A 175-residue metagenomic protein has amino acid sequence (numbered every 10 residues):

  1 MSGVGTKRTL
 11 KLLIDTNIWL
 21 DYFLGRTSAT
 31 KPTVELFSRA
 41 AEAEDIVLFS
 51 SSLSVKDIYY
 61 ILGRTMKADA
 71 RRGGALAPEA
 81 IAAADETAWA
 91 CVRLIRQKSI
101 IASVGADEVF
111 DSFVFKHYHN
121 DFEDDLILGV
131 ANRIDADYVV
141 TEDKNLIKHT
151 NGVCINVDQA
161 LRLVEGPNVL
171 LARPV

Functional and structural regions predicted by a protein language model:
M1-K7, L128-V175: Acidic, PIN/NYN-like endoribonuclease modules and their adjacent C-terminal/linker elements
M1-L53, L62-A70, E165-V175: Short, well-structured N-terminal submotif of metal-dependent ribonuclease cores
N17, S52, A106, D143-K144 (+1 more regions): Alpha-helix N-cap/helix-start capping motif
F23-L24, P78-E79, F113-K116: Short, contiguous strand/loop micro-motifs
R39-A43, I95, I134: Hydrophobic helix-cap positions at the C-terminus of alpha-helices in RecA-like/P-loop ATPase nucleotide-binding cores
R64-I101: Helix-adjacent hinge/juxtasegments
R96-Y138, E142-K144, V175: Active-site neighborhoods of divalent-metal-dependent phosphate/nucleic-acid chemistry enzymes
